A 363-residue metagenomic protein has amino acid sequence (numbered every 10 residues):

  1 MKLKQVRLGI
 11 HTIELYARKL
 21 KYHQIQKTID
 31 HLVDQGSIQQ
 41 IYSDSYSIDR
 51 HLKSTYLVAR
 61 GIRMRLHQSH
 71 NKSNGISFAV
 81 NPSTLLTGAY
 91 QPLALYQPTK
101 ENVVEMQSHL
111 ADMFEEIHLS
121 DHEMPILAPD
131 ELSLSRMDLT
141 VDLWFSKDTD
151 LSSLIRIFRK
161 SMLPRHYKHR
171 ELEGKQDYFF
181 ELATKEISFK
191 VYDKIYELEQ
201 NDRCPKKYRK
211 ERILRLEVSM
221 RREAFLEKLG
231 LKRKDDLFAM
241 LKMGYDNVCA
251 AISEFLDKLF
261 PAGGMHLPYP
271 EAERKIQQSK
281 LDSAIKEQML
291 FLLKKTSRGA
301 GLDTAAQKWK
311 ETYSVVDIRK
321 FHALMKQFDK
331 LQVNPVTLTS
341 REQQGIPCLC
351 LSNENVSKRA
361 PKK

Functional and structural regions predicted by a protein language model:
M1-K308, T312, L331-K363: Structured, helix-rich domain cores that form ligand/interaction pockets
I318-F321: Helix-turn-helix DNA-binding segment
K326-K330: Residue-level detection of the helix-turn-helix DNA-binding "recognition helix"
